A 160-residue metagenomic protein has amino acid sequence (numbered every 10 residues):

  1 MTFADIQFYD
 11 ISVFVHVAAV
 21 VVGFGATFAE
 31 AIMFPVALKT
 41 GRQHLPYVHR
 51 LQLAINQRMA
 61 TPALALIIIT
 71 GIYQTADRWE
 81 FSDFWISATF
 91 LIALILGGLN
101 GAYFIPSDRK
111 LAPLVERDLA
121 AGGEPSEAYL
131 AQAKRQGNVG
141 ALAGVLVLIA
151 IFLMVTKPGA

Functional and structural regions predicted by a protein language model:
M1-A160: Polytopic transmembrane helical bundles with strong interfacial aromatic enrichment
